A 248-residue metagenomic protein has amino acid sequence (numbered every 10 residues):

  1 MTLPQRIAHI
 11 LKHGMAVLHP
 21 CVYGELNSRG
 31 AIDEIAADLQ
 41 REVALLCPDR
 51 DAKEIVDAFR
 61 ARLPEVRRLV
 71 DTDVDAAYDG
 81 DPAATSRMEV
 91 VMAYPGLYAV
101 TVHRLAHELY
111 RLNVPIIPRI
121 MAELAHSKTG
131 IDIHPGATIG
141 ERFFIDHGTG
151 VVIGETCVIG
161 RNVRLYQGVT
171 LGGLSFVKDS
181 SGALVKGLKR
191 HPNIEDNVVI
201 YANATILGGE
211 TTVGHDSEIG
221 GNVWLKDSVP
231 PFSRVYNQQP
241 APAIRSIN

Functional and structural regions predicted by a protein language model:
M1-E123, N248: Terminal amphipathic alpha-helical/low-complexity segments used for targeting or macromolecular assembly
T129, H134-P135, G140-E141, D146-E155 (+11 more regions): Left-handed beta-helix
